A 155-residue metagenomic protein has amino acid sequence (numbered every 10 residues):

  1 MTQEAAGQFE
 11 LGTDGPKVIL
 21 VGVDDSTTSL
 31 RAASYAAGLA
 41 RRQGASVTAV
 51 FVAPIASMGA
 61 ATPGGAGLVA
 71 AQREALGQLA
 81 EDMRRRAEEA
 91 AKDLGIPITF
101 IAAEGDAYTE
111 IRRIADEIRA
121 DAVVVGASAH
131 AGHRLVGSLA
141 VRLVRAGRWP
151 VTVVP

Functional and structural regions predicted by a protein language model:
M1-D14, E89-V123, H130: Structural beta-alpha unit
L11-A66: Small/aliphatic-rich secondary-structure junction motif
T48, T99, T152: Conserved beta-strand positions in the Rossmann-like core of class I SAM-dependent methyltransferases
G64-L68, E117-A120, V141-R142: Short, hinge-like loop/turn segments at secondary-structure boundaries
G67-D82: A short acidic, glycine-rich active-site loop that binds or catalyzes chemistry on phosphate/adenosine moieties
A122-A146: Glycine-rich, Arg-bearing micro-motifs that act as flexible, cationic patches
A146-P155: Short, acidic/small-residue loops that bind anionic groups at enzyme active sites
